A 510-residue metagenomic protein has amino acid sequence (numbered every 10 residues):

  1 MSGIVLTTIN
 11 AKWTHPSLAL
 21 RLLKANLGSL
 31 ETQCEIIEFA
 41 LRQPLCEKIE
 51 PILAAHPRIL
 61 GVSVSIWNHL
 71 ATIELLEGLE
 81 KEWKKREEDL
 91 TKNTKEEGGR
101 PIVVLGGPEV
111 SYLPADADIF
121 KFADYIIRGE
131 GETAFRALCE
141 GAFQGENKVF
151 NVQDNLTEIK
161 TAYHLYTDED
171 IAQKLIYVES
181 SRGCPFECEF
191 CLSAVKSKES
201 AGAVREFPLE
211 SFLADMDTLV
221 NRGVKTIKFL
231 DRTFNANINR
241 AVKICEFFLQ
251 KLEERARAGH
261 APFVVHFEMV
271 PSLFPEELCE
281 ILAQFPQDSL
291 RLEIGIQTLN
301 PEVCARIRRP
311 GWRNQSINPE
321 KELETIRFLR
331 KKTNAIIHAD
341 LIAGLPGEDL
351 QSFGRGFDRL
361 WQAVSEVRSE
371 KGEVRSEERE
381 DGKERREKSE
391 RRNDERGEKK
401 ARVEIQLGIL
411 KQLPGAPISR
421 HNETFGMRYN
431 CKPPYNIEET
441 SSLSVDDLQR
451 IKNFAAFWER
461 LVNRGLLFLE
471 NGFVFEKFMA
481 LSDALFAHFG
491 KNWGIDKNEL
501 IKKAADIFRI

Functional and structural regions predicted by a protein language model:
M1-W83, D89, N93-R222: Acidic, low-complexity intrinsically disordered segments
S2, P57, I238, K251-R255 (+4 more regions): A structural motif corresponding to the C-terminal lobe/cap of the Radical SAM core domain
S2-I9, G28-S29, Q33, L45 (+8 more regions): Radical SAM enzyme core and accessory elements
P16-A19, A71-L75, A115, P208 (+4 more regions): Residues at alpha-helix caps and immediate loop-helix transition turns in enzyme cores, especially N- and C-cap
L27, G78-W83, F248, L282 (+2 more regions): Hydrophobic positions in alpha-helices of CheY-like receiver
L60, V103, I126, C191 (+4 more regions): Hydrophobic residues within beta-strands of alpha/beta enzymes
K81-E87, T91-P101, A258, S365-A401: Short, basic, low-complexity termini and linkers enriched in Ser/Thr/Gly/Pro that act as targeting/leader peptides
T161-K331, A343: Radical SAM [4Fe-4S] cluster-binding motif and immediate context
